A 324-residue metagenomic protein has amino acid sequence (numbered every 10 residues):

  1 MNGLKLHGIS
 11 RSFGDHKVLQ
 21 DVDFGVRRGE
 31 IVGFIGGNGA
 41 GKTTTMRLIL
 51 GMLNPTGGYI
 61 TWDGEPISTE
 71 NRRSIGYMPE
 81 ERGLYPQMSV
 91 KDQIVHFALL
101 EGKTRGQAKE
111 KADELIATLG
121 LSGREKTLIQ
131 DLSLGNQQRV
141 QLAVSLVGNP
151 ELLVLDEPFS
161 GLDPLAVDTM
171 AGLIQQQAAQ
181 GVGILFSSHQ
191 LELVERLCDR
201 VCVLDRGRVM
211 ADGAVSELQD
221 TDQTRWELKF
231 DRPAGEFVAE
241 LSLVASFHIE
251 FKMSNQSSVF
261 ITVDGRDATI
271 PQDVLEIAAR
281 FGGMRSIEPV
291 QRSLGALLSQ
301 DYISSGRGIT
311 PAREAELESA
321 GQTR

Functional and structural regions predicted by a protein language model:
G58-N71: Conserved ABC transporter NBD signature motif
V95, L99, Q107-R124: Conserved ABC ATPase "signature" region
L153-E157: Catalytic Walker B motif of ABC-type/P-loop ATPase nucleotide-binding domains
D212-G213: ABC ATPase "signature
T224-D301: Short, charged/small-residue-rich alpha-helical element at the C-terminal edge of ABC transporter nucleotide-binding
